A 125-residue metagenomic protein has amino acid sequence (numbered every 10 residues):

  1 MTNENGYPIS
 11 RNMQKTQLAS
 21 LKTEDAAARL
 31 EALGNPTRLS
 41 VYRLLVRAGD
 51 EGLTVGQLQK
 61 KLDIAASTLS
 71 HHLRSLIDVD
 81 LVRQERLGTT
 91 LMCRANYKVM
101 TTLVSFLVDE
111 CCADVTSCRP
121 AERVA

Functional and structural regions predicted by a protein language model:
M1-D25, R43-R47, Y97-A125: Amphipathic alpha-helical dimerization/coiled-coil segments that flank or bridge DNA-binding/regulatory modules
M13-T16, L58, R83: Intrinsically disordered, low-complexity regions enriched in polar/acidic and amide residues
L21-A65, R86-M100: N-terminal helix-turn-helix DNA-binding core of bacterial DNA-binding proteins
K60, I77-D78: Alpha-helical residues within the helix-turn-helix
A65-A66, S70-H72: Short coil turns linking two alpha-helices in DNA-binding domains
D80-R83, G88-T89, V104-F106: Short, Lys/Arg-enriched C-terminal cap helix and immediately downstream tail that follows
